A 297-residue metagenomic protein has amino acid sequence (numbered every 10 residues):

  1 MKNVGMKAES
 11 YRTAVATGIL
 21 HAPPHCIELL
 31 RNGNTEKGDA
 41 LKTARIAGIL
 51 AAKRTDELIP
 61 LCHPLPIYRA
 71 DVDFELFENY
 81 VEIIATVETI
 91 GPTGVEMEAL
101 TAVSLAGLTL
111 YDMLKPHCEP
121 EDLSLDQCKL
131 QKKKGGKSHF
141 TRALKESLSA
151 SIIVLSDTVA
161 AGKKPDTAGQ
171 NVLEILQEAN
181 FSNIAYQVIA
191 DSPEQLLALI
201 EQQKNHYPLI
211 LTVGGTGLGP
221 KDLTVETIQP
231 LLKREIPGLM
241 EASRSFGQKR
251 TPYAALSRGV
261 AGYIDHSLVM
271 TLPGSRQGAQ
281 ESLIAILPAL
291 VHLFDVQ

Functional and structural regions predicted by a protein language model:
M1-D39, I46-E57, Y68-R69, D73-L148 (+2 more regions): C-terminal binding/interaction regions
I49, K53-P60, K115-E119, Q177 (+7 more regions): Generic secondary-structure signature for well-ordered alpha-helical cores
L65: ATP-lid-like helix-loop hinge signature
D112-P116, R142-D191: Glycine-rich phosphate/diphosphate-binding loop of Rossmann-like nucleotide-binding domains
K133, L155-T158, G214-T216: Short, ordered loop/turn segments at secondary-structure junctions
L173-L232: N-terminal small/polar loop signature for handling phosphorylated ligands or for N-terminal nucleophile
D191, T212-Q297: Short glycine/threonine-rich loop/turn motifs
